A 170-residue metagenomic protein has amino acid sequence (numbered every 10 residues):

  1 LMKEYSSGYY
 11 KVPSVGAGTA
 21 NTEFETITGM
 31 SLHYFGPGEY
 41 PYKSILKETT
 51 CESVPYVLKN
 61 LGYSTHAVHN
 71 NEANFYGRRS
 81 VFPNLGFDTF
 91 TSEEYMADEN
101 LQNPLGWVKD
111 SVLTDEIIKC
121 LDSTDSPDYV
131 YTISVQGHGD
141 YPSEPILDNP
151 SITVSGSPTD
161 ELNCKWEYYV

Functional and structural regions predicted by a protein language model:
L1-V170: Solvent-exposed soluble domains appended to multi-pass membrane proteins
